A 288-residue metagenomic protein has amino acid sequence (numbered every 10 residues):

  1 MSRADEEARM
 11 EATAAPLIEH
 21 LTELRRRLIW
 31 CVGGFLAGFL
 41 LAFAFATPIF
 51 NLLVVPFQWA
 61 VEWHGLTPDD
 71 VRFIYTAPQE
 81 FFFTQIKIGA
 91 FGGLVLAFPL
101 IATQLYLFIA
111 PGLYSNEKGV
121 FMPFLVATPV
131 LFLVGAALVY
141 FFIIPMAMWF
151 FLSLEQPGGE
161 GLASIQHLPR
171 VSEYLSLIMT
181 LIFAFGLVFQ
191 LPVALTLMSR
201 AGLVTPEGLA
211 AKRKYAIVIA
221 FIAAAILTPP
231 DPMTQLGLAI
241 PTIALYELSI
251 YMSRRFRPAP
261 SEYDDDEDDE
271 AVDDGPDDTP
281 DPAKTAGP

Functional and structural regions predicted by a protein language model:
M1-P288: Membrane topogenic/interface segments and analogous intrinsically disordered interaction regions
